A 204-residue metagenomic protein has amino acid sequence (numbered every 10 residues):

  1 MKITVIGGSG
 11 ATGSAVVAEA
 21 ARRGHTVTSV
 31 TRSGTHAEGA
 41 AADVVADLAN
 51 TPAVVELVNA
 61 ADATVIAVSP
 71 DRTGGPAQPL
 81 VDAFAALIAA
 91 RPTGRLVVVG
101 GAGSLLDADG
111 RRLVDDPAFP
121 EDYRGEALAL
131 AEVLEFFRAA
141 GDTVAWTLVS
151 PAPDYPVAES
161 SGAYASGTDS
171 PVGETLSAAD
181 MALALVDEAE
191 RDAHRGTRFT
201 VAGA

Functional and structural regions predicted by a protein language model:
I3-R23: N-terminal Rossmann NAD(P)H-binding glycine-rich loop of SDR-like oxidoreductase domains
T26-T28, A85-A127, E135, A139: Conserved Rossmann-fold NAD(P)-dependent oxidoreductase catalytic core, especially the SDR/UDP-sugar
S29-H36, P151-D154: Short, polar loop motifs at secondary-structure junctions
T35-T93: NAD(P)H-binding glycine-rich loop region in Rossmannoid oxidoreductase-like domains and their noncatalytic homologs
T73, G103-A108, D154-A158: Conserved catalytic-site region of short-chain dehydrogenase/reductase
L80-V81, A129, E174-V186, T197: Substrate-positioning beta->alpha
E135-V157: Conserved beta-loop-beta element that borders a ligand/cofactor-binding pocket
D142, A158-G162, E188-T197: Glycine/proline-rich active-site loop of Rossmann-fold NAD(P)-dependent oxidoreductases
